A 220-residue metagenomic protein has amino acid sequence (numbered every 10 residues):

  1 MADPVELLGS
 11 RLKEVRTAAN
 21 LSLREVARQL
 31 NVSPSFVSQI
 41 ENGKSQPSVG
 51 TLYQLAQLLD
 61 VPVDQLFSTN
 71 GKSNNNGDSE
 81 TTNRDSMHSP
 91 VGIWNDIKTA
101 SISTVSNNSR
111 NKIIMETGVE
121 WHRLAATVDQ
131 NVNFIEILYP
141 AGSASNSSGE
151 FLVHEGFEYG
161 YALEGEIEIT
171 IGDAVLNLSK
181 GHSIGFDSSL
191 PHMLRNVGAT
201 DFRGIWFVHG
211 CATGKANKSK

Functional and structural regions predicted by a protein language model:
S10-A27: Short basic helix-loop element that most often maps to the first helix and adjoining turn of HTH DNA-binding modules
R16, V26, S48-L59, V63-F67: Hydrophobic micro-packing sites on short alpha-helices
S33-S45: Recognition helix of helix-turn-helix/homeodomain-like DNA-binding domains that insert into the DNA major groove
V61-V132: A short, N-terminal "cap"/entry segment at the start of jelly-roll beta-barrel domains of the cupin/DSBH fold
F134-L138, G185, A199-K215: A short hydrophobic beta-strand segment most commonly corresponding to one strand of the jelly-roll/cupin
E136-P140, L152-I169: Short, conserved beta-strand element in jelly-roll/cupin
G172-D187: Short acidic-glycine-tyrosine-enriched beta hairpin
L194-V197: Asparagine-centered strand-capping/turn motif at beta-strand->loop junctions
